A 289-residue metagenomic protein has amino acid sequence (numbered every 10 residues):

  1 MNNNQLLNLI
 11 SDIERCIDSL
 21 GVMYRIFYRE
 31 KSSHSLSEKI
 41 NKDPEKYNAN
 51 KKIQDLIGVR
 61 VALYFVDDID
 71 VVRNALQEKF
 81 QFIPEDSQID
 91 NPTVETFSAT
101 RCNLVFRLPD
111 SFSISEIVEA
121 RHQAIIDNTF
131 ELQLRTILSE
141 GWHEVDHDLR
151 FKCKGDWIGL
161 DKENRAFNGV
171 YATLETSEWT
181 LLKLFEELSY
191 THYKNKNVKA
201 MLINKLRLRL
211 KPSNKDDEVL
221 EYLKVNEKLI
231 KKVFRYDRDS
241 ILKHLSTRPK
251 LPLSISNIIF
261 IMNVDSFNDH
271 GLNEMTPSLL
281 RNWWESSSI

Functional and structural regions predicted by a protein language model:
N2-I10, V66-I69, R73: Generic alpha-helical secondary structure
N2-L7, C16, I126-P277, R281 (+1 more regions): An acidic, glycine-/histidine-flanked metal-binding catalytic module
N4-D43, S254, G271: Surface-exposed, low-hydrophobicity interaction/linker segments
S11-V22, L56-L63, D86-D90: Short low-complexity stretches enriched in small and charged residues
D18-L20, I53, T96, A124: A generic structural signal for short, solvent-exposed coil/turn residues that cap or connect secondary-structure
R25-I69: Polyanion/phosphate-binding surface patch
A49, A120, L229-V233: Short acidic, glycine/proline-enriched loop segments that cap or flank alpha-helices
A62-L184: Long beta-strand-rich cores associated with HINT superfamily self-processing modules
